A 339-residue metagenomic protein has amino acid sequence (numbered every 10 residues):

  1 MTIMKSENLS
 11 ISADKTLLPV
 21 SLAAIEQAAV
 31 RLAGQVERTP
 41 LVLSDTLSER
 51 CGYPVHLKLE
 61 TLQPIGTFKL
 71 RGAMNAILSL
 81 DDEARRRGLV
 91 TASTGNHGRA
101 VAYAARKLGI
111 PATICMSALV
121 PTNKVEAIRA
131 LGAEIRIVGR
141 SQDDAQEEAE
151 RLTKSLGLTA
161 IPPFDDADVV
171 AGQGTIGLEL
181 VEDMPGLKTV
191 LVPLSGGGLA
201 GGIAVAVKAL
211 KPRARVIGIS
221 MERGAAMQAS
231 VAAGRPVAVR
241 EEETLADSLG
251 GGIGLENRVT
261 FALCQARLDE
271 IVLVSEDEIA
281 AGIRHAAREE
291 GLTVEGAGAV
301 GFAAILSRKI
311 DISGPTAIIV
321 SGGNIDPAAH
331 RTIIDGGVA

Functional and structural regions predicted by a protein language model:
T2-A339: PLP-dependent amino-acid enzyme catalytic core
